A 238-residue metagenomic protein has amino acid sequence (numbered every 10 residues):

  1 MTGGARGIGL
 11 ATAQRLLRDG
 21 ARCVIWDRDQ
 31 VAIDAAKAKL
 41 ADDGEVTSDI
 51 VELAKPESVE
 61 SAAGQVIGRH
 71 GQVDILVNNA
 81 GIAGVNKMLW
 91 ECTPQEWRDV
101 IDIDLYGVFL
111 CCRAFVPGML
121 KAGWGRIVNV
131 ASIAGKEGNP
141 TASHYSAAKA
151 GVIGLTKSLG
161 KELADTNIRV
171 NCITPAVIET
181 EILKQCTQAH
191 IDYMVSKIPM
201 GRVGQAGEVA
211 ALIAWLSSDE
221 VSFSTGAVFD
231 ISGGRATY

Functional and structural regions predicted by a protein language model:
Q30-V31, I50-A62, P94, G207: The beta1-alpha1 cofactor-binding region of Rossmann-like NAD(H)/NADP(H)-dependent oxidoreductases
A83-N86, E137, A214, T225-Y238: Short C-terminal tail/terminal secondary-structure segment of NAD(P)H-dependent dehydrogenase/reductase domains
K87-L89, T93-I101, L183, M194: Substrate-binding pocket helix/loop in short-chain dehydrogenase/reductase
C112, A148, T156: Active-site helix of classical SDR
P117, K161-D165: Alpha-helical segment proximal to the catalytic Tyr-Lys
S132: Residue(s) in the substrate-gating loop at a strand-loop-helix junction that position the organic substrate next
A164, R169, S224-G226: Short, small/polar-rich loop/turn modules that mediate ligand/substrate recognition or access, typified
